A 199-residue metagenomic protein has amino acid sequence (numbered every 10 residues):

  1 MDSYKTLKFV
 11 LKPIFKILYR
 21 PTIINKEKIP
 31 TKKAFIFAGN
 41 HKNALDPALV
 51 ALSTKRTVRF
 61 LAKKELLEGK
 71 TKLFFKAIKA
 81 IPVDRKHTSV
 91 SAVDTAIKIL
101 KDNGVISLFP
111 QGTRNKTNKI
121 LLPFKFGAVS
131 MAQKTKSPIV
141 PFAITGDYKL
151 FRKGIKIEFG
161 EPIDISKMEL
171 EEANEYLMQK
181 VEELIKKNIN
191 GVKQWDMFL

Functional and structural regions predicted by a protein language model:
D2, V93-L199: Non-catalytic C-terminal accessory region of glycerolipid acyltransferases and related lyso-lipid remodeling enzymes
S3, L7, K16, P30-H87: Catalytic core of membrane glycerolipid acyltransferases/transacylases, capturing the structured, soluble-facing
I14, S53, F75, I99 (+1 more regions): A generic structural signal for well-ordered alpha-helical segments
K16-K32, D196: N-terminal signal-anchor transmembrane helix
Y19, V58, I155-I157: Small-molecule pocket liners
I23, E68, V90-V93: Structural motif corresponding to alpha-helix initiation and N-cap regions
N25, N40, A62-K63, K79 (+2 more regions): A secondary-structure boundary/capping signal
K86-S89, L121: A conditional alpha-helix N-cap/helix-loop micro-motif detector
